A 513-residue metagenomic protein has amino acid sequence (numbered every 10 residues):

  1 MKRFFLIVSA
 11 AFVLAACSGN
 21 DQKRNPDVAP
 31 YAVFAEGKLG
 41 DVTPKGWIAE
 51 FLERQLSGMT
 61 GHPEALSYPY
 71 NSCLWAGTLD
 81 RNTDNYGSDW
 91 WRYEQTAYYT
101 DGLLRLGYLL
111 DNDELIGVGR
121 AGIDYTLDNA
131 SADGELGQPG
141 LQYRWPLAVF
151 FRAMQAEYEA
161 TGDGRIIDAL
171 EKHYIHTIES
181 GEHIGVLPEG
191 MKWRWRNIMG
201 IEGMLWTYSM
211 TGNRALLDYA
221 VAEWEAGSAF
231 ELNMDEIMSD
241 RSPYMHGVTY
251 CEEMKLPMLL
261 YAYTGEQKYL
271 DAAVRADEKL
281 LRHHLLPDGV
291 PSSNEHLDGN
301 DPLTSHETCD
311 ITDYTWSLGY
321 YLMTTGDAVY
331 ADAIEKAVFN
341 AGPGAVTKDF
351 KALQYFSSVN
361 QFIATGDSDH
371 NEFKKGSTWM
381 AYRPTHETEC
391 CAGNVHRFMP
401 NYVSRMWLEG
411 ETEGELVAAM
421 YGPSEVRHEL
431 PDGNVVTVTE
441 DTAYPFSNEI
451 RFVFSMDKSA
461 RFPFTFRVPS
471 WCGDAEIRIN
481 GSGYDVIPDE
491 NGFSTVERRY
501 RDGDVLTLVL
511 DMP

Functional and structural regions predicted by a protein language model:
K2-V8: Sec-dependent signal peptide recognition, specifically the positively charged N-region followed immediately by
A11-F12: Repetitive helical segments and hydrophobic/amphipathic motifs
A15-A16: C-terminal motif of bacterial Sec signal peptides marking the signal peptidase cleavage site
D21-P513: Glycan-recognition and catalytic cores of secretory/periplasmic carbohydrate-active enzymes
